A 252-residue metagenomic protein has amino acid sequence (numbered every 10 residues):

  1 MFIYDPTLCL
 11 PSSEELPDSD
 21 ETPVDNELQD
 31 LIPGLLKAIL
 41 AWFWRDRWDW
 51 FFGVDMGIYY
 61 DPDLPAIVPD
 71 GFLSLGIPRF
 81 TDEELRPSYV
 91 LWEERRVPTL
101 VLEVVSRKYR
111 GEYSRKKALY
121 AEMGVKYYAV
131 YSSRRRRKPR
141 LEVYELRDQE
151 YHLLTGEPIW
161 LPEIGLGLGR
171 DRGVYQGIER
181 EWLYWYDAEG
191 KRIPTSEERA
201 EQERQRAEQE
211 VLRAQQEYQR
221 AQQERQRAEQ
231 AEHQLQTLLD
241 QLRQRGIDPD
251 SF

Functional and structural regions predicted by a protein language model:
M1-F51: Charged, glycine-rich intrinsically disordered N-terminal tails and low-complexity linkers that flank
F2-E21, I58-D63, P69, L73-L100 (+2 more regions): C-terminal interaction segment
R47-Y59, D63: Charge-rich, low-complexity intrinsically disordered linkers/tails that border or connect globular domains
K126: Short acidic/polar active-site loop segments enriched in Thr and Asp
